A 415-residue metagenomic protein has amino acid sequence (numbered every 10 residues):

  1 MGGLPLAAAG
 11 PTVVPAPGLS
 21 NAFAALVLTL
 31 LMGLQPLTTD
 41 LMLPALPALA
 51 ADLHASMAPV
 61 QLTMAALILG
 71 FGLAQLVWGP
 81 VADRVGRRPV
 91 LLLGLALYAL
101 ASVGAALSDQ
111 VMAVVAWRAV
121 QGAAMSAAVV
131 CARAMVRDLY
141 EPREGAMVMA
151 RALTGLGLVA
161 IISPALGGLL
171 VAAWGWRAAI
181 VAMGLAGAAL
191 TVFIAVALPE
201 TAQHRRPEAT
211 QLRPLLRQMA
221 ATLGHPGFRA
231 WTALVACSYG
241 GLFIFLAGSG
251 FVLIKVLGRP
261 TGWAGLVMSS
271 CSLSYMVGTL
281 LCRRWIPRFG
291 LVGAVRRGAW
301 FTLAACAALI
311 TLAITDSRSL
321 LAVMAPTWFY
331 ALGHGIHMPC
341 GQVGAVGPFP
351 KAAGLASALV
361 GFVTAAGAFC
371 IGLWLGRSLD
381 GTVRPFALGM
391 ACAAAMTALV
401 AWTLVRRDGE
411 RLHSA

Functional and structural regions predicted by a protein language model:
G10-P17, E200-T232: Juxtamembrane intracellular "pre-TM" segments in multi-pass secondary transporters
D52-H54, G86, L107-A113, A124 (+3 more regions): Helix-breaking motifs and short loop linkers at transmembrane-helix boundaries and internal kinks in secondary membrane
L73-M112: Conserved MFS/SLC helix-loop-helix module at the cytosolic interface between two early adjacent transmembrane helices
Q75-V85, G278-V292: Helix-to-loop junctions at the C-terminal end of transmembrane segments in multipass secondary transporters
P89-V103, A294-L309: Structural signature of the two symmetry-related core transmembrane helices
L97-G104, M112-V120, L321-T327: Paired small-residue
A113, A150-V196: Helix-loop-helix hairpin linking two adjacent transmembrane segments in secondary transporters
W117-L158: Cytoplasmic helix-loop-helix junction between adjacent transmembrane helices in 12-TM secondary transporters
